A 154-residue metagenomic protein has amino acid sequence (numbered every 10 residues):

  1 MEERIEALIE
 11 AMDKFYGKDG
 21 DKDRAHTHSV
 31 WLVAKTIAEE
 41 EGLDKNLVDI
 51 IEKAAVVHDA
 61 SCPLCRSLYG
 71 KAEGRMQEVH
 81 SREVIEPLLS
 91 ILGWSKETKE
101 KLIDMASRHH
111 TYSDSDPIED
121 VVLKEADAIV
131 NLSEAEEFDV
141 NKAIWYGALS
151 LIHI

Functional and structural regions predicted by a protein language model:
E2-E3, F15-D44, V57, W94 (+1 more regions): Divalent metal-dependent phosphate-bond-processing catalytic cores, especially two-metal-ion Mg2+/Mn2+ enzymes that act
A7-L8: N-terminal and secondary-structure boundary signal
G17-S29, S67-H80: Active-site metal-coordination segments of metallo-dependent hydrolases
V30-V33, R75-I91: An active-site-proximal "capping" alpha-helix that borders the catalytic cofactor pocket
K45-L47, T98: Membrane-helix interface segments
V48-S67, S81, I103-T111, D127: His-Asp-centered metal-binding catalytic motifs of divalent-metal-dependent phosphohydrolases/nucleases
G70-H80, V84, A143-L151: Divalent-cation-assisted or electrostatically stabilized phosphate/pyrophosphate-binding catalytic cores
E97-I103: A short coil-to-beta-strand element that immediately follows conserved catalytic motifs
